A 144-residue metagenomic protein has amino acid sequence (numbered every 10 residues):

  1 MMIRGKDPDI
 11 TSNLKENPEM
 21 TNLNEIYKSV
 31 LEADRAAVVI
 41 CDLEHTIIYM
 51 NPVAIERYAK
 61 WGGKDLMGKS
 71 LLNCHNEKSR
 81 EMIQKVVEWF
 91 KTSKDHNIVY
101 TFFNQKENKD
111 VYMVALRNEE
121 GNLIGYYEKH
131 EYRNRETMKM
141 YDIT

Functional and structural regions predicted by a protein language model:
M1, I143-T144: Non-catalytic regulatory/interaction regions at protein termini and inter-domain linkers
M2-K6, E44-M50, G125-Y126: Conserved long hydrophobic alpha-helices within structured protein cores
R4-Y27, R133: Short, charged amphipathic alpha-helical "coupling" segments at sensory-output junctions in signaling proteins
N17-T46, M50-I55: Sensory modules in modular signal-transduction proteins
V53-Y141: Sensory/regulatory domains in signal-transduction proteins
